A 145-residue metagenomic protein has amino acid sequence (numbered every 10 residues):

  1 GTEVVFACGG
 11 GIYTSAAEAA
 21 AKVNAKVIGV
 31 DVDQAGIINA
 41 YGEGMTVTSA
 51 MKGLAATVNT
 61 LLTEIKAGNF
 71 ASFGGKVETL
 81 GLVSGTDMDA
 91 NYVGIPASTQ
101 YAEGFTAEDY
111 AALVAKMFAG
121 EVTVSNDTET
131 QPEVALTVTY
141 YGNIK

Functional and structural regions predicted by a protein language model:
G1-K145: A residue-level marker of the well-folded mature domains of exported/periplasmic proteins
